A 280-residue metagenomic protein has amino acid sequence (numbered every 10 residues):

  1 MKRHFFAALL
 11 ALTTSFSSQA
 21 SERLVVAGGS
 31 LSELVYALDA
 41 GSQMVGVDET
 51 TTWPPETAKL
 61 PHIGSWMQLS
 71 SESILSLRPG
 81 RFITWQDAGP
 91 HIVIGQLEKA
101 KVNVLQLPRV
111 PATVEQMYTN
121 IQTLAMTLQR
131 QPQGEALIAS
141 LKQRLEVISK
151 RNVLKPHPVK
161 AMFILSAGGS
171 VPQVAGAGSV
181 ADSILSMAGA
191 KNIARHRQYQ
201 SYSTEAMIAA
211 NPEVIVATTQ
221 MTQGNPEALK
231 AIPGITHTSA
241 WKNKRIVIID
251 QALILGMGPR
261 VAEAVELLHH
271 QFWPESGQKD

Functional and structural regions predicted by a protein language model:
H4-S15: Bacterial N-terminal signal peptides
F16-A20: Sec/Tat signal peptide C-region and signal peptidase I cleavage site
E22-Q86: A short, structured surface patch at a secondary-structure boundary
E22-R23, E115-M126, E135, T218-D280: Structured C-terminal subdomain patch of bacterial secreted/periplasmic proteins
E22-V35, P132-A188: Basic- and aromatic-lined ligand-binding clefts that recognize polyanionic substrates
G28, Q86-D87, R197, T218-T222: Short secondary-structure boundary segments
W53, H91-T127: Flexible loop/hinge segments that line or gate small-molecule binding clefts
S71-R78, S203-N211: Short helices/loops that flank or line small-molecule/ion binding pockets
